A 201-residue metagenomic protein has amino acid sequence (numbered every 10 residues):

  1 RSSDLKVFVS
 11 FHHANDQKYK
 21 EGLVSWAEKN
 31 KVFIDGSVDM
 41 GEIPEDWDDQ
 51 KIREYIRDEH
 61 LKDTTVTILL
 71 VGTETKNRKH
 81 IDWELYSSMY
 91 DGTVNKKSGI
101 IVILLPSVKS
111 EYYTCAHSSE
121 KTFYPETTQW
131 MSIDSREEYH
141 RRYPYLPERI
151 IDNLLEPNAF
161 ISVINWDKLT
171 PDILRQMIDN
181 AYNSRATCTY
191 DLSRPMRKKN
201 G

Functional and structural regions predicted by a protein language model:
R1-S2: Short, small-residue-biased leader/transition segments that mark boundaries at the very start of proteins
N30-R57, K76-H80: Conserved BB-loop
T64-L69: Inter-motif core of Ras-like GTPase G domains
E74-D91: Conserved TIR/SEFIR loop-to-helix hotspot centered on a Trp-containing motif with a nearby acidic residue
D91-I100: A short helix->loop->beta-strand "cap" motif at the edges of active sites that frequently abuts
I100-S118: Short beta-alpha junction loops
S119-G201: A conserved mid-domain beta-alpha-beta active-site/ligand-binding segment of alpha/beta enzyme cores
